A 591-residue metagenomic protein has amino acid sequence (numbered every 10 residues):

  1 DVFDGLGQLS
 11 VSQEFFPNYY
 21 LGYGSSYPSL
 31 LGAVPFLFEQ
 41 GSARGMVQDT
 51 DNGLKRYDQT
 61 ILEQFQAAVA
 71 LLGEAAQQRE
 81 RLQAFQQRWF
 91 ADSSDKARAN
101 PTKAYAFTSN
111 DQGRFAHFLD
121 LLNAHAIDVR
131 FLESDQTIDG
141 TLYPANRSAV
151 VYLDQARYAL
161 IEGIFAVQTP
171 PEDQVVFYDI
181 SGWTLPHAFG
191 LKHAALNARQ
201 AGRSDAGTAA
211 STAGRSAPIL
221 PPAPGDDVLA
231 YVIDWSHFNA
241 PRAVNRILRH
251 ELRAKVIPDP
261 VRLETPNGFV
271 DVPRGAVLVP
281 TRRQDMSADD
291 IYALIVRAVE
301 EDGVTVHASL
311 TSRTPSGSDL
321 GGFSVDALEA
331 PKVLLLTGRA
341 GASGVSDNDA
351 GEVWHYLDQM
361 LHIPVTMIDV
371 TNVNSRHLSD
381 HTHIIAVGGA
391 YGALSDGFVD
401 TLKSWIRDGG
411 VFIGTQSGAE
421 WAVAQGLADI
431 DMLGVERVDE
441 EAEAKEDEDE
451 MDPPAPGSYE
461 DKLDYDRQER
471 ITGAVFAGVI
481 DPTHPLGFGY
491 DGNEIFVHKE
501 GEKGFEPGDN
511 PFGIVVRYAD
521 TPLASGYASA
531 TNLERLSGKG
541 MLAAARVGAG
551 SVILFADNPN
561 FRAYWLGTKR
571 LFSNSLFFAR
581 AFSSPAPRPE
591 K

Functional and structural regions predicted by a protein language model:
D1-L9, E14-F16, Y20, G24-K591: Intrinsic-disorder/low-complexity accessory segments
